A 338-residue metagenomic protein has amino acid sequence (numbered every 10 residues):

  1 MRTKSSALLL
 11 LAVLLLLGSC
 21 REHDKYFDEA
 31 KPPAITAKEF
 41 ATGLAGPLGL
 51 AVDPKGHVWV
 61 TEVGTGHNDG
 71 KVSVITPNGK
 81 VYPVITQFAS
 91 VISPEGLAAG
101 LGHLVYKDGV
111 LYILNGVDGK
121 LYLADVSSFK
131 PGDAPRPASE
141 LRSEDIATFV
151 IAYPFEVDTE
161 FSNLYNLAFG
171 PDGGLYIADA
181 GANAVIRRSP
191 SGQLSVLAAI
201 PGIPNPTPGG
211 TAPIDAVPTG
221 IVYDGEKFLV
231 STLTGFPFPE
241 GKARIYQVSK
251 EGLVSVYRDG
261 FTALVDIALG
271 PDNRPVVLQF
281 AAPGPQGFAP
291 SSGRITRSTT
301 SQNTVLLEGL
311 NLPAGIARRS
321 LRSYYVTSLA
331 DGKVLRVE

Functional and structural regions predicted by a protein language model:
M1-L8: Bacterial N-terminal signal peptides that target proteins for export
R2, V13-K38: Bacterial Sec-dependent N-terminal signal peptides
H23-D24, K38, N68-T86, G100-L111 (+8 more regions): Flexible "stalk/tail and boundary" regions
D28-V52, S73: Post-signal peptide N-terminal segment of mature Sec-exported envelope proteins
G43-K55, D69, S90-V110, V150-L175 (+5 more regions): Beta-rich, blade/repeat-based domains predominating in secreted/periplasmic proteins but also intracellular
W59-E62, I113-L114, Y176-A178, L229-T232 (+2 more regions): Residue position within the beta-strands of beta-propeller blades
G64-D69, G116-V117, A180-G181, F236-K242 (+2 more regions): Short, solvent-exposed loop/turn segments at conserved positions within beta-propeller repeat blades
Y82-G96, G132-T159, L194-A212, S255: Surface-exposed loop and turn segments in beta-propeller and other repeat-based domains that flank or scaffold
